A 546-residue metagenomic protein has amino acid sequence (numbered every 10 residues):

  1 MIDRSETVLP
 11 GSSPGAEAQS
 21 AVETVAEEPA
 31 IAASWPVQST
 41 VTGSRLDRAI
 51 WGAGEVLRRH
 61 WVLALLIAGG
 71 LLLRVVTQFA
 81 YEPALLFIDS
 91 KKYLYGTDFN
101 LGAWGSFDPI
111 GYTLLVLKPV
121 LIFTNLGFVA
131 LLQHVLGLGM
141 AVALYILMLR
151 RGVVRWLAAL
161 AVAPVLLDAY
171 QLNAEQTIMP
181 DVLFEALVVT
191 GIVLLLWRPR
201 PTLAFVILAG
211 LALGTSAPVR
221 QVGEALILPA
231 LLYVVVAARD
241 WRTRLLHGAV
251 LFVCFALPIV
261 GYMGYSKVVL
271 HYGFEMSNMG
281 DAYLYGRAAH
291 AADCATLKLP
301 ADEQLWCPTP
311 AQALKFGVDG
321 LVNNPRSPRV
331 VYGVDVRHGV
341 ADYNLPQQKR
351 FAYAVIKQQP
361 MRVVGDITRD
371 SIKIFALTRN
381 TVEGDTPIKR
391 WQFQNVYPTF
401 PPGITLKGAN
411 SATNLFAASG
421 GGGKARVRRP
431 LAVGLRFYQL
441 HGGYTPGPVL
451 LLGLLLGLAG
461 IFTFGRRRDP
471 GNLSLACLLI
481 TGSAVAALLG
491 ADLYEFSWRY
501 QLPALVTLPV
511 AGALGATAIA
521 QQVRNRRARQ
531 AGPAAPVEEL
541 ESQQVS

Functional and structural regions predicted by a protein language model:
R58, G127-L131, D366-I480: Membrane-interface anchor segments at the N-terminal boundary of transmembrane helices in multi-pass membrane enzymes
R58-L85, L167, F255-S266: Transmembrane signal-anchor helices characteristic of membrane glycosylation enzymes that use polyprenol
A80-L94, A103-P119, F123-T124, V364: Extracytoplasmic catalytic/substrate-binding loops of multi-pass membrane glycan-assembly enzymes
L85, G248-Q347, Y353-I356, V364 (+2 more regions): Juxtamembrane membrane-water interface segments immediately following transmembrane helices in multi-pass
I110-L114, I122-V142, A159, A174: Loop-to-helix entry region of an early transmembrane alpha helix in multi-pass inner-membrane enzymes
L131-G152, A186, T190: Transmembrane-helix motifs of polytopic, lipid-linked glycan transferases
N173-L183, V219: Short acidic/glycine- and proline-prone juxtamembrane loop motifs at membrane-interface regions of multi-pass membrane
G191-V206, V234-A238: Membrane-interface transmembrane helices that cradle and orient dolichyl/undecaprenyl
